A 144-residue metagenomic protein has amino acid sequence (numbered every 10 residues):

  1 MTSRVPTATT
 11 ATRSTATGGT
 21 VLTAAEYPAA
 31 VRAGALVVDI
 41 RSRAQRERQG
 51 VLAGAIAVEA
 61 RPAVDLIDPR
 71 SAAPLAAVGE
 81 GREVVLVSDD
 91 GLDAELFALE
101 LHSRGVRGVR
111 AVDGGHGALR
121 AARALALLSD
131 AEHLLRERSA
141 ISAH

Functional and structural regions predicted by a protein language model:
M1-L36, I40-V84, D89-H144: Rhodanese-like catalytic fold shared by cysteine-dependent sulfurtransferases and DSP/PTP-type phosphatases
